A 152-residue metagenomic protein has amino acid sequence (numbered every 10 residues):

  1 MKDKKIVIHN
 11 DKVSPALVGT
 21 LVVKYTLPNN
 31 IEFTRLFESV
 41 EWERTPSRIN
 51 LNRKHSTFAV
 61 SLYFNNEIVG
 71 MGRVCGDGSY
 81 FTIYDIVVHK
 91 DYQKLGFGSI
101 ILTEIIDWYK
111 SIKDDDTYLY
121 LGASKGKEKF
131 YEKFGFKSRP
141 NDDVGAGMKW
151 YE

Functional and structural regions predicted by a protein language model:
K2-S47: Short amphipathic alpha-helix that is part of the acyltransferase structural core
D3-N10, Y120, E132, K137-E152: Conserved catalytic-core motifs of GNAT/GCN5-like acyltransferases
L36-N65: Active-site rim helix/loop that mediates acceptor-substrate recognition in acyltransferases
S61, E67-C75, Y80-V87: Conserved beta-strand in the GNAT
G76-Y84, Q93, D115, N141: A conserved beta-turn-beta hairpin within the catalytic core of GNAT-like acetyltransferases that forms part
I83, I105-Y109, K127: Short hydrophobic clusters on alpha-helical segments that form packing/core surfaces in small helical domains
Y92, G96-E104: Conserved acetyl-CoA pyrophosphate-binding loop and the N-cap/start of the following alpha-helix in GNAT-like
Y109-A123: Conserved GNAT acetyl-CoA-binding A-motif
